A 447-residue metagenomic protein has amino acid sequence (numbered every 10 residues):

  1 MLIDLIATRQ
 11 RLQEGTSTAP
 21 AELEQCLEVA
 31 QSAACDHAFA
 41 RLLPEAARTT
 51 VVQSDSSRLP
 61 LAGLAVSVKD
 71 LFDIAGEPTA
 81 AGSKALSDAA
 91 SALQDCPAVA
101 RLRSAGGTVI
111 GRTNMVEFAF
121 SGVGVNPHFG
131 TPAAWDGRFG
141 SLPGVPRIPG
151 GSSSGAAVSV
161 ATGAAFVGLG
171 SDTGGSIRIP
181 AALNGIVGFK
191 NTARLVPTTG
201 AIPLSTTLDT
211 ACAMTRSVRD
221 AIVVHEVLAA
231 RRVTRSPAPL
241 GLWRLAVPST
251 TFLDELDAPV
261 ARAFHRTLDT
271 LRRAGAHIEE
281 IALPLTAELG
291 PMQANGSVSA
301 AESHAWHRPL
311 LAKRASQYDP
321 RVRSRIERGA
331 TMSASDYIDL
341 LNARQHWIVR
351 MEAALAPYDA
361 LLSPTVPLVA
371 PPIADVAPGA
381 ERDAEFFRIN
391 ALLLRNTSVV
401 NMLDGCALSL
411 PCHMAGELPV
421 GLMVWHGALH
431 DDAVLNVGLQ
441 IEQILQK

Functional and structural regions predicted by a protein language model:
M1-S91, F118-S121, F264, A370: Short, well-ordered alpha-helical
T8-E14, L86-A90, D209-R216, E327-M332 (+1 more regions): Short, well-ordered beta-strand elements within core beta-sheets of diverse protein domains
Q13, S32, T162-L253, H265-A274 (+3 more regions): Structural helix-boundary/capping segments
T16-E24, Q53, C96, P259-A282 (+2 more regions): Acyltransferase
A38, T234-A238, R273-L285: Flexible, glycine/charged-enriched surface loops at secondary-structure junctions
L61-K84, P146, P239-R244, S297-E352 (+3 more regions): Short helix-loop capping/hinge segments that flank enzyme active sites or metal/cofactor-binding pockets
L61-T210, T250, T365-E385: Short glycine/serine-rich loop/turn segments
G63, S104, T108, A165 (+2 more regions): Glycine-rich, small-residue loops and helix-cap segments that act as flexible hinges at active-site edges
